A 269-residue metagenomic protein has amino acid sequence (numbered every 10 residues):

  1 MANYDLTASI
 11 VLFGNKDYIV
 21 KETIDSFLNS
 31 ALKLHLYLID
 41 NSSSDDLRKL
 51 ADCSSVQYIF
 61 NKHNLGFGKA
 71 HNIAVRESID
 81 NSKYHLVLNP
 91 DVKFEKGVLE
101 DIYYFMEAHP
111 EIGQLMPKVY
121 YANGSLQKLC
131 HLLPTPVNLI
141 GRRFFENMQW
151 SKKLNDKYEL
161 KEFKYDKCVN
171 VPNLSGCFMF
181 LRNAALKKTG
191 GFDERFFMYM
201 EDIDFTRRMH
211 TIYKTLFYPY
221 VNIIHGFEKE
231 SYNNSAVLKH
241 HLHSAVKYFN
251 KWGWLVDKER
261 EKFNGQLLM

Functional and structural regions predicted by a protein language model:
I10, N15-N29: Short, well-formed alpha-helical segments that are part of the catalytic scaffolds of diverse glycosyltransferases
L38-R48, H63: A conserved acidic beta->alpha catalytic loop
K62-D80: Glycine-rich, basic loop-to-helix element that forms the pyrophosphate-binding segment of sugar-nucleotide handling
S82-K93: Short beta-strand-to-loop acidic/aromatic patch adjacent to the donor-nucleotide binding site
K93-L129: Conserved donor NDP-sugar-binding/catalytic core segment of glycosyltransferases
P134-V171: Short, flexible, basic/aromatic active-site loop/helix in glycosyltransferases
F163-D166, N170-G191, R195-N222: A short, conserved alpha-helix in the catalytic core of glycosyltransferases
D204-R207, T211-M269: Active-site-adjacent helix/loop segment of glycosyltransferases that harbors family-specific signature motifs
